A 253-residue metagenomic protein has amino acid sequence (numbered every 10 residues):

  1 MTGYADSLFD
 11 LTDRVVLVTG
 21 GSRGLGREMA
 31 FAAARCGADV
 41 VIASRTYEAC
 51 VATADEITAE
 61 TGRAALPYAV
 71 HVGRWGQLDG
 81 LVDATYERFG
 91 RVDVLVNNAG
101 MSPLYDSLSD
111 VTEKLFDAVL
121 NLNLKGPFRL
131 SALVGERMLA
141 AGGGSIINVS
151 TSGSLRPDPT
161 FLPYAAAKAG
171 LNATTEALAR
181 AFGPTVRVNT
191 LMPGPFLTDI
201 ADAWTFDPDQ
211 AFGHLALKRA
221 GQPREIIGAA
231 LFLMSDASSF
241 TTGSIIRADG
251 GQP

Functional and structural regions predicted by a protein language model:
T2-L8, S102-Y105, R156, L231 (+1 more regions): Short C-terminal tail/terminal secondary-structure segment of NAD(P)H-dependent dehydrogenase/reductase domains
S22-G24: Conserved glycine-rich cofactor-binding loop
Y47, A69-L81, E113, R224-E225: The beta1-alpha1 cofactor-binding region of Rossmann-like NAD(H)/NADP(H)-dependent oxidoreductases
D106-L108, T112-L120, A211: Substrate-binding pocket helix/loop in short-chain dehydrogenase/reductase
S131, A167, T175: Active-site helix of classical SDR
E136, A179-P184, S239: Alpha-helical segment proximal to the catalytic Tyr-Lys
R219-A248: C-terminal substrate-recognition "lid" of short-chain dehydrogenase/reductases
